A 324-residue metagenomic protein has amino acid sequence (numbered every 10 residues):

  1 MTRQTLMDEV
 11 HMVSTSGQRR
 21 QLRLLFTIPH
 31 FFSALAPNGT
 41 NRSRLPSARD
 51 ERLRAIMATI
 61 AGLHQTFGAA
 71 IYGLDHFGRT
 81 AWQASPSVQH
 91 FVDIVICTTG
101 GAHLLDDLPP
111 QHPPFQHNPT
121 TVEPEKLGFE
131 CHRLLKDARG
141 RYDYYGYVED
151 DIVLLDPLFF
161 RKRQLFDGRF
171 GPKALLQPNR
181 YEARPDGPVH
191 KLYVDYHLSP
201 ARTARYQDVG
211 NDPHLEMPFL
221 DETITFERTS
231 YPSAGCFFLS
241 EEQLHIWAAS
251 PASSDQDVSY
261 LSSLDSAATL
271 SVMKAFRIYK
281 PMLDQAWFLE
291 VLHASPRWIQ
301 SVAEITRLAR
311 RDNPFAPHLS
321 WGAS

Functional and structural regions predicted by a protein language model:
M1-F26, A323-S324: Non-catalytic N-terminal targeting/anchoring module and adjacent flexible stem/linker that precedes the structured
R23-I28, I60-L63, V92-I96: Hydrophobic targeting segments
A34-A58, A249-Y260: A solvent-exposed, charged loop/short amphipathic helix patch at secondary-structure junctions
R44-H90: Short, acidic, metal-binding catalytic loop of nucleotide-sugar glycosyltransferases
C97-Y144: Active-site-proximal specificity loops/subdomain of glycosyltransferases
R139, D156-S253: Conserved catalytic core of nucleotide-sugar-dependent glycosyltransferases
Y142-V153: Short beta-strand-to-loop acidic/aromatic patch adjacent to the donor-nucleotide binding site
P232-S233, L239-S324: C-terminal catalytic/acceptor-binding lobe
